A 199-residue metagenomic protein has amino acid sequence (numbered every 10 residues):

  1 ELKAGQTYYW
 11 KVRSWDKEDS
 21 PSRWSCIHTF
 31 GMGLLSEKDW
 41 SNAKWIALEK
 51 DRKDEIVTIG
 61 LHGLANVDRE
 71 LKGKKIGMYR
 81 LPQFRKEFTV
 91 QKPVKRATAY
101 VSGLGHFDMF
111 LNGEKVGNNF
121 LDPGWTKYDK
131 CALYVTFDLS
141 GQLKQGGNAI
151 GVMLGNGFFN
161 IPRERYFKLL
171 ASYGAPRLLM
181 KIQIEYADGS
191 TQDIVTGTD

Functional and structural regions predicted by a protein language model:
E1-T7, R13, K17-S25, K38-K50: Recognizes extended acidic, P/S/T-rich segments that occur within or adjacent to Ig-like beta-sandwich modules
T7-K11, D16-E18, I27-S36, Y79 (+1 more regions): Accessory beta-strand-rich segments of carbohydrate-active enzymes
H28-E87: Non-catalytic, glycine-rich low-complexity segments
